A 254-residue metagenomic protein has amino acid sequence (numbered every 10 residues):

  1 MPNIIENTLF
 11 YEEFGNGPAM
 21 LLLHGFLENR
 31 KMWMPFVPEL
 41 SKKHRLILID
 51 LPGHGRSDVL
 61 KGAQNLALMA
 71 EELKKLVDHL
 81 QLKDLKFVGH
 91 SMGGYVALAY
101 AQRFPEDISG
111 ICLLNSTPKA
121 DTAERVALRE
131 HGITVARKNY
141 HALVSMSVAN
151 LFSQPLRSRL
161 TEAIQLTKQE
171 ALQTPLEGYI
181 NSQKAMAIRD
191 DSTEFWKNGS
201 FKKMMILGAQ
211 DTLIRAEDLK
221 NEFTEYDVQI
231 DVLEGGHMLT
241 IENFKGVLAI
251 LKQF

Functional and structural regions predicted by a protein language model:
M1-M20, S41-H44, D78, L82-K83 (+6 more regions): Alpha/beta-hydrolase fold catalytic core
L9-G62, L66, L76: Conserved HGGG/HGGXW glycine-rich cap/lid loop of the alpha/beta-hydrolase fold
A19, R45, K83-K86, D107-G110 (+2 more regions): Structural signature of beta-strand start/N-cap positions in the alpha/beta core of ABC transporter nucleotide-binding
R56, L98, S116-E124, Q154-P155 (+1 more regions): A short beta-to-alpha transition loop/helix N-cap that caps and shapes the active-site region
A67-L85: Conserved acidic catalytic loop of the alpha/beta-hydrolase fold
K83-T122: Conserved hydrolase catalytic core segment
A120-A127, K138-N198: Conserved alpha/beta-hydrolase catalytic His-Asp/Glu region
N198-G236, I241: Conserved loop-alpha-helix segment in the C-terminal half of the alpha/beta-hydrolase fold that carries the catalytic
